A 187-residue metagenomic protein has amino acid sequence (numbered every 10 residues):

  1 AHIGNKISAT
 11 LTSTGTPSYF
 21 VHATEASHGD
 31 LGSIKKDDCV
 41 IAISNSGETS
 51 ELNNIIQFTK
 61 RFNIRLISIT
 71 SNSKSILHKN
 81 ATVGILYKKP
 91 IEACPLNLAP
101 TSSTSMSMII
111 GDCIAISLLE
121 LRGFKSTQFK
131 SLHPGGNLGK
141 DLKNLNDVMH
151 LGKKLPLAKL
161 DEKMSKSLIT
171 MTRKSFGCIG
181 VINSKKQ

Functional and structural regions predicted by a protein language model:
H2-I109, C113-L118: Glycine-rich phosphate-binding loops that contact phosphosugars or nucleotide phosphates
T12, K35, K130, M149-H150 (+1 more regions): Alpha-helix boundary recognition
K79, A93, E120-G152: Internal, active-site/partner-interface "lid" segment
L118-L119, M171: Hydrophobic residues in alpha-helical segments
K140-T170, F176, V181-N183: Bateman/CBS regulatory modules and CBS-like beta-alpha motifs in cytosolic regions of diverse proteins
